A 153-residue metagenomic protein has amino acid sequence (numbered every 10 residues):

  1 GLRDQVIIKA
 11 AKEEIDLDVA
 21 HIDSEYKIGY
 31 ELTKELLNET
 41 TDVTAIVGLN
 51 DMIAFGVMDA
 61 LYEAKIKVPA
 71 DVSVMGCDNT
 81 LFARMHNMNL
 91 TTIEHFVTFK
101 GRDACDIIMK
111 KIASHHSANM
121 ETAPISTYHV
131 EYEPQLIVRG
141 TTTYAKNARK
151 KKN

Functional and structural regions predicted by a protein language model:
G1-N153: Bacterial carbohydrate/catabolite-sensing allosteric modules
